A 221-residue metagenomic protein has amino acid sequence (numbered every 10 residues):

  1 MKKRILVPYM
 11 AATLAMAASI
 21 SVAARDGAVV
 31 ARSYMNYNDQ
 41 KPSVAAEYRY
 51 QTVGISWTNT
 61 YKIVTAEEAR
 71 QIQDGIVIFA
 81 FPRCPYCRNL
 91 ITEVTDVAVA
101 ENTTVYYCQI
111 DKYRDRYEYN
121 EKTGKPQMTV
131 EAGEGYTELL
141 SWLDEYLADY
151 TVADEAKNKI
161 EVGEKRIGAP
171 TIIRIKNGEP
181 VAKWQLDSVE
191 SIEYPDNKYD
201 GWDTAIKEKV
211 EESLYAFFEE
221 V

Functional and structural regions predicted by a protein language model:
M1-I5: Positively charged n-region of N-terminal signal peptides that target proteins for export
L6-A17: Sec-dependent N-terminal signal peptides
A18-N36: Sec-dependent signal peptide cleavage junction
V53-D74: A short beta-strand-turn-helix
Q71-P82, V94: Short active-site neighborhood of thiol/selenol oxidoreductases, capturing the structured segment around
C87-E101: Typically the conserved alpha-helix immediately C-terminal to a functionally engaged Cys/Sec in thioredoxin-like
T103-V152: Thiol-based oxidoreductase modules, predominantly thioredoxin-like and allied folds used for disulfide exchange
V162-V221: Non-catalytic, surface beta->alpha helical segment in thiol-disulfide oxidoreductase systems
